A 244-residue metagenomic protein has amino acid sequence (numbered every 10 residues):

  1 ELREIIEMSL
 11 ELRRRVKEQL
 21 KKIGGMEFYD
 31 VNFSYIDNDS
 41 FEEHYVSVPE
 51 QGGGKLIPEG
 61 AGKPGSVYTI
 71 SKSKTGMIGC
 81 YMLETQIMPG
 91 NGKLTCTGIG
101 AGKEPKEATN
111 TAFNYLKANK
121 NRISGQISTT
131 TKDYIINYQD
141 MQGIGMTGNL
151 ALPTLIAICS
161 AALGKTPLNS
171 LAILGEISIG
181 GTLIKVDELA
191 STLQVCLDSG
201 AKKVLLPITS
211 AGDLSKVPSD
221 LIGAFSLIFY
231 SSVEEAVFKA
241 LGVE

Functional and structural regions predicted by a protein language model:
E1, E18-L20, G24, D37 (+1 more regions): Beta-strand elements of well-folded, non-transmembrane domains
E1-R14, T97-G102: A short interface-forming secondary-structure element
L2-R3, F28, E43, L214: Low-complexity, intrinsically disordered short peptide segments enriched in small/polar/basic residues
I6-G24, L116, A157: Short, non-transmembrane amphipathic alpha-helical segments
K17, K21, G25-F28, N121-S124 (+1 more regions): Residue-level recognition of short, structured coil/turn motifs that connect secondary structure elements
K21-D39, D133-I136: A short amphipathic beta-strand at an alpha->beta junction
F41-E244: Peripheral, non-AAA+ core regions of ATP-driven protein-machinery
